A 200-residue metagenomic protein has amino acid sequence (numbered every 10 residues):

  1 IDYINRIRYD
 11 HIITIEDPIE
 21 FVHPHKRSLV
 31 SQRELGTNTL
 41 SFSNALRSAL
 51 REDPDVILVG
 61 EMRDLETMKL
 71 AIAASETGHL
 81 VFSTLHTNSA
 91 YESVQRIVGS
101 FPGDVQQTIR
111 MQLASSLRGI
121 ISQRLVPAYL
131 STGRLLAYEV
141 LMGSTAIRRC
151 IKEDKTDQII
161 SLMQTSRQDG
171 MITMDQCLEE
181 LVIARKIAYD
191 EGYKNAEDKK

Functional and structural regions predicted by a protein language model:
I1-K200: Short, flexible helix-loop junctions that flank or precede catalytic/ligand sites
